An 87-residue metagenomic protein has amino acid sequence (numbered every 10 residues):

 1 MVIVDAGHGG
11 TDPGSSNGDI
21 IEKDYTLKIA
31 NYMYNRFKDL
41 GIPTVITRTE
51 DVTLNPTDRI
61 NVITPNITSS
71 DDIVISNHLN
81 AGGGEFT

Functional and structural regions predicted by a protein language model:
M1-T87: Catalytic-core regions of hydrolytic enzymes
